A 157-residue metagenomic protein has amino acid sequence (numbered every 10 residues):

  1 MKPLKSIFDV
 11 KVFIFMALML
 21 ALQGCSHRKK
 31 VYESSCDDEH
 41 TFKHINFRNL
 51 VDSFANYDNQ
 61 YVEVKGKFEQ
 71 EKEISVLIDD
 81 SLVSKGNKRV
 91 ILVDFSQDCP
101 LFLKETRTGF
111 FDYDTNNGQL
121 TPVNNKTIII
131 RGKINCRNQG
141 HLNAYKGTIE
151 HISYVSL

Functional and structural regions predicted by a protein language model:
M1-E33: Bacterial Sec-dependent N-terminal signal peptides
S26-L157: OB-fold and OB-like single-stranded nucleic-acid-recognition modules and their adjacent interaction interfaces
